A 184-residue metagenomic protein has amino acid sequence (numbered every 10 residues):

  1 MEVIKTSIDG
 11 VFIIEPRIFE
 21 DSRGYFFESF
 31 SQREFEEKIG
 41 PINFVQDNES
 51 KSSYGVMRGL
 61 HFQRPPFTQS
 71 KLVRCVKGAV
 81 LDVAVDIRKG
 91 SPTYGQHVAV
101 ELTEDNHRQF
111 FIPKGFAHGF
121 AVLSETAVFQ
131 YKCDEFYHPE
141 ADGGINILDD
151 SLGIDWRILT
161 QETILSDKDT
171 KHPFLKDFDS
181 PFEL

Functional and structural regions predicted by a protein language model:
M1-R108, S124-T126, C133-L184: Non-catalytic, conserved peripheral segments adjacent to functional cores
F110, H118-L123: Short beta-strand His + acidic residue motifs that chelate non-heme Fe in jelly-roll/DSBH and cupin folds
